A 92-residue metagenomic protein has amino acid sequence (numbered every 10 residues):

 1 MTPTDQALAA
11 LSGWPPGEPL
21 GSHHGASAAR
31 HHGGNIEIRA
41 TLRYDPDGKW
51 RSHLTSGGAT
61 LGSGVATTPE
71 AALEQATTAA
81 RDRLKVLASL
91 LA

Functional and structural regions predicted by a protein language model:
M1-N35, L90: Negatively charged, low-complexity tracts enriched in Asp/Glu with abundant Ser/Thr
H23, H32, Y44, E74-A76: Helix-centric, low-specificity signal for extended rod-like, repetitive segments
G34-N35, S56, T78: Secreted/processed peptides and extracellular or luminal domains of membrane proteins
E37-T41: Periodic aromatic/glycine/histidine/acidic cluster detector with a strong bias toward beta-strand repeat architectures
R43-L61: Short aromatic-glycine-(Arg/Gly/Cys) micro-motifs in beta-strand/loop hairpins
G48-W50, P69-A79: Short, surface-exposed linear segments at secondary-structure transitions and domain or protein termini
T55-E74: A short, exposed loop/beta-hairpin motif centered on an aromatic-Gly-Thr core
T78-L91: Short arginine-rich
